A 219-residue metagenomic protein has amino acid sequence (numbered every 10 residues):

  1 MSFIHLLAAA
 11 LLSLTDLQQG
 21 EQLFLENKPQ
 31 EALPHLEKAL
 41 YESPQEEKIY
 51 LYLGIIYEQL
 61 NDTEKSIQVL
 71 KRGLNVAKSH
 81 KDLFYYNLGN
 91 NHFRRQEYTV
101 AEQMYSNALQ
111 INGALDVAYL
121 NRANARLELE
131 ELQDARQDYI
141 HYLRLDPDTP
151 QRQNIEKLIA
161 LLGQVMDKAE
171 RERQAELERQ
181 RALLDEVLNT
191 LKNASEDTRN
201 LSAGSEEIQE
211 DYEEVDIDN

Functional and structural regions predicted by a protein language model:
E42, V76-A77, I111, L145: Structural marker of alpha-solenoid helical repeat scaffolds
E46, H80-K81, L115, T149: Residue-level recognition of tetratricopeptide repeat
Y52, Y86-N87, N121, I155-L158: Canonical tetratricopeptide repeat
L127-D167, L177-R179: TPR/TPR-like (Sel1-like) alpha-helical repeat modules
